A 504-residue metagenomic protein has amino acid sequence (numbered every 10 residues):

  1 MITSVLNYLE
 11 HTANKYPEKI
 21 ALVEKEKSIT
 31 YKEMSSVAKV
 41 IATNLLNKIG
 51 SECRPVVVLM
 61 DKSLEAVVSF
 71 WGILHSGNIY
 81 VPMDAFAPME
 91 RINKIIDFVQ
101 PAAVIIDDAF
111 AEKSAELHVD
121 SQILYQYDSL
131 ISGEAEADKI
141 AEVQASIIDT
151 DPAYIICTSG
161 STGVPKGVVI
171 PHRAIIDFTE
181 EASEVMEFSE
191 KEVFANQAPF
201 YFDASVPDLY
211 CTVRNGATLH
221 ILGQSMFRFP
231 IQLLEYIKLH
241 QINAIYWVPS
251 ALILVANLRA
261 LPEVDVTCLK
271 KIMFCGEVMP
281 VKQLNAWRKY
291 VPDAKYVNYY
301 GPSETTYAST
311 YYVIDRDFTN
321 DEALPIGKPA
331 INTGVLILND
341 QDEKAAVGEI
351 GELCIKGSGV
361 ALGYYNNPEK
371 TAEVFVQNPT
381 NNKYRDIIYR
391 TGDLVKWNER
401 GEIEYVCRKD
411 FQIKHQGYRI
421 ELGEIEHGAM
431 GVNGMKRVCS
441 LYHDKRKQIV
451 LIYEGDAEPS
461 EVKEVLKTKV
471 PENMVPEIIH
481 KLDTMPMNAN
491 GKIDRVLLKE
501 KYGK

Functional and structural regions predicted by a protein language model:
M1-I155, I170-P171, D177, P280-N285 (+3 more regions): AMP-binding/adenylate-forming domain of the ANL superfamily
S4-L6, M89, V104-A145, I175 (+2 more regions): AMP-dependent adenylate-forming
M60-S63, D84, F188, A198-S205 (+3 more regions): Conserved AMP-binding
W71-S76, I176, F202, V213-N215 (+3 more regions): Short hydrophobic alpha-helices that are characteristic scaffold elements of the AMP-binding
G77, S161, G216, G276 (+3 more regions): Conserved G/P- and acidic residue-centered "switch" motifs that form tight phosphate/ATP-binding loops in soluble
I155-V168: Conserved adenylation A10 loop of the ANL superfamily
K166-A195, D203-N243: Conserved AMP-binding/adenylation subdomain of ANL enzymes
R214-A217, I242-Y246, A256-P325, G334: Gly/Ser/Thr-rich phosphate-binding loop
